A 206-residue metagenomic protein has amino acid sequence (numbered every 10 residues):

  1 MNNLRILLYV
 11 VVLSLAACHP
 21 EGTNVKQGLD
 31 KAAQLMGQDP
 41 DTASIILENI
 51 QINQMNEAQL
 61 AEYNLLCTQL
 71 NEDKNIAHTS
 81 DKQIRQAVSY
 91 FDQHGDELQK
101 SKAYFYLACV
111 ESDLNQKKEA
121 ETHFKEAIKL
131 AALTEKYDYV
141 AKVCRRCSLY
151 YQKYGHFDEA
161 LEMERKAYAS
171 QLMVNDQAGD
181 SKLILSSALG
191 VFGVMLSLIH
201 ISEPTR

Functional and structural regions predicted by a protein language model:
L15-A17: C-terminal motif of bacterial Sec signal peptides marking the signal peptidase cleavage site
H19-A32: Bacterial Sec signal peptide processing site at the extreme N-terminus
G22, N56-L60, L98, D138 (+1 more regions): Residue signature of alpha-solenoid helical repeat architecture, marking inter-repeat boundaries and helix-start
E48-I52, R85-G95, E126-E135, R165-D176 (+1 more regions): Amphipathic alpha-helical segments of tetratricopeptide repeats
L65, E72, K102-D113, D138-K153 (+1 more regions): Conserved alpha-helical positions within TPR/SEL1-like repeat arrays
S197-T205: Residue-level detector of conserved catalytic or cofactor/ligand-binding positions in enzyme active sites
